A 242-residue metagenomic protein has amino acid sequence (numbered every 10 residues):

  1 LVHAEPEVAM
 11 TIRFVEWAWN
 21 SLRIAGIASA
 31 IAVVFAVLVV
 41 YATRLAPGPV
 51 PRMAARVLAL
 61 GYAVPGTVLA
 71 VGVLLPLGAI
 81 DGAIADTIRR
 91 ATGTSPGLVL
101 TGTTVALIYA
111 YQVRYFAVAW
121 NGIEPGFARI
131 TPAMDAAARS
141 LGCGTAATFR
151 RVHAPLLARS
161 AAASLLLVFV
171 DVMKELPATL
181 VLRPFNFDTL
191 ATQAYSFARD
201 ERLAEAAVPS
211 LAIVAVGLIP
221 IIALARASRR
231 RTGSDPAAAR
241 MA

Functional and structural regions predicted by a protein language model:
L1-I12, M173, T179-A223: Interhelical loop and adjacent transmembrane-helix boundary motif in polytopic membrane transport permeases
V2-H3, T11-V15, A46, V50-A54 (+3 more regions): Membrane-interfacial helix termini and adjacent extracytoplasmic/periplasmic loops of multi-pass transporters
T11-L45, M53, Y111: Transmembrane alpha-helix signature in integral membrane proteins
S29-V37, Y41, T67, V71 (+6 more regions): Hydrophobic positions within alpha-helical transmembrane segments of bacterial inner-membrane proteins
L38-V73, L77, D135, A242: Cytoplasmic-entry segments and transmembrane alpha-helices of multi-pass inner-membrane transporters
A42-T43, P47-V50, E124-D135, R139 (+5 more regions): C-terminal transmembrane helix and the adjacent membrane-cytosol boundary/short C-terminal tail of inner/organellar
L60, V64, V113, W120-I123 (+3 more regions): Transmembrane alpha-helices
L100-R139, S164-L165: Membrane-cytosol interface at the C-terminal ends of specific transmembrane alpha-helices in multi-pass membrane
